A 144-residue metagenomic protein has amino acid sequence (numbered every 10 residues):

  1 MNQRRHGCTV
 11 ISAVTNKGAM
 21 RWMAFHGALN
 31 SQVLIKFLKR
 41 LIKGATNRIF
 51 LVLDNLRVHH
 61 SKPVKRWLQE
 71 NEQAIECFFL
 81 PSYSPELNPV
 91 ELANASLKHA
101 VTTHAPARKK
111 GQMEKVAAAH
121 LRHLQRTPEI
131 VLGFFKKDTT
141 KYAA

Functional and structural regions predicted by a protein language model:
M1-A144: Short functional hotspots at interaction and active-site rims
